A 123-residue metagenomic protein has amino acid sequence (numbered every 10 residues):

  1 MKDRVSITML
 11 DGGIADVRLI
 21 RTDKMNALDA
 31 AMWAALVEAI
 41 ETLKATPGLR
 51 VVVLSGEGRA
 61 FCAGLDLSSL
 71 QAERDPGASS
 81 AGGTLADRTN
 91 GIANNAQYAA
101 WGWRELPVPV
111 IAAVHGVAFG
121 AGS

Functional and structural regions predicted by a protein language model:
M1-E57, E73: Conserved CoA-thioester-binding segment of acyl-CoA-metabolizing enzymes
I20, L65, H115: Histidine-centered beta-alpha loop that forms part of the nucleotide-sugar donor binding/catalytic region in diverse
A27, C62, A121: Residues that form or flank phosphate/diphosphate-binding pockets in enzymes that use nucleotide phosphates
L28, L67, V114: Hydrophobic pocket-lining residues within nucleotide cofactor-binding pockets
G56-G102, A118: Glycine- (often His-adjacent) and acidic-residue-rich active-site loop that binds/positions the CoA thioester
Q97-S123: Glycine-rich beta-to-alpha active-site loop
